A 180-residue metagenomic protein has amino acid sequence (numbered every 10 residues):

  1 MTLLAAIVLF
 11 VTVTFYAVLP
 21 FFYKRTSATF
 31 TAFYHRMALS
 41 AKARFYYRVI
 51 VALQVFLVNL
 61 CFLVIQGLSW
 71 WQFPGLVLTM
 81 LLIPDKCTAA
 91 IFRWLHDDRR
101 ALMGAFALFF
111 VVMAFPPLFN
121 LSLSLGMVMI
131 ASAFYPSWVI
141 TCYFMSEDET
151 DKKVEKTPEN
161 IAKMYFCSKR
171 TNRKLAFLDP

Functional and structural regions predicted by a protein language model:
M1-V8, V58-L76, R93-H96, V112-V128: Membrane-helix interface and helix-disruption motif detector
A5-F30: N-terminal signal-anchor/start-transfer transmembrane helix
T12-V18, I50-C61, F106-F110: Canonical alpha-helical transmembrane segments of integral membrane proteins
F22-L39, L82-L102, Y143, E147: Cytoplasmic membrane-interface regions of multi-pass membrane proteins
M37-W70: Membrane-helix boundary elements
G67-W94, S132-D148: Hydrophobic alpha-helical transmembrane segments and immediately flanking/interface helices in integral membrane
D97-D151: Alpha-helical membrane-associated segments of multi-pass integral membrane proteins
I140-P180: Short, highly charged, low-complexity non-transmembrane loops/tails of multi-pass membrane proteins
